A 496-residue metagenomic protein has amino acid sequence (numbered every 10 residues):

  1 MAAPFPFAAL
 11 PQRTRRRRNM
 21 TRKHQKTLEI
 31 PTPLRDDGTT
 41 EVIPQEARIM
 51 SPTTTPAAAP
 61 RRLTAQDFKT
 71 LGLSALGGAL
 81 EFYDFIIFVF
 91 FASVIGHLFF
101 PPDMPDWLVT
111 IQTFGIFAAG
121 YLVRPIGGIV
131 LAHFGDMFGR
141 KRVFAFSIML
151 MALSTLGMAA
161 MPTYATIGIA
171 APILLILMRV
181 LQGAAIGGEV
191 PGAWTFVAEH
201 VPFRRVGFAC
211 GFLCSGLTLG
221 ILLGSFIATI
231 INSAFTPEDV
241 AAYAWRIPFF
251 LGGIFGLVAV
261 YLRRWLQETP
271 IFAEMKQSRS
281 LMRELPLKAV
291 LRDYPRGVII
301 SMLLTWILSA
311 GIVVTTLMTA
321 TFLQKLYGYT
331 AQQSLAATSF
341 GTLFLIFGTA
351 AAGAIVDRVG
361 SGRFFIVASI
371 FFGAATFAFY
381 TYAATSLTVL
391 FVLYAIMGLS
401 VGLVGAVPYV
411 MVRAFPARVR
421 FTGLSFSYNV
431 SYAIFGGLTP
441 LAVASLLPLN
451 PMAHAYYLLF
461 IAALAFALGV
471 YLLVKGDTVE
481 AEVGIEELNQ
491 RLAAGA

Functional and structural regions predicted by a protein language model:
V89, P295-L345, G436: Extracytoplasmic gate region of multi-pass secondary transporters
A92-I126: Extracellular/periplasmic helix-loop-helix junction of adjacent transmembrane segments in MFS-like secondary
G128-G139, T349-G360: Helix-to-loop junctions at the C-terminal end of transmembrane segments in multipass secondary transporters
M137-I148, R358-S369: Cytoplasmic membrane-interface "Motif A"-like loop-to-helix N-cap segments of 12-TM Major Facilitator Superfamily
M149-I167, F371-A384: C-terminal ends and interior cores of transmembrane alpha-helices in multi-pass membrane transporters/permeases
P172, M178-S215: Cytoplasmic helix-loop-helix junction between adjacent transmembrane helices in 12-TM secondary transporters
F208-N232, S427-T439: Glycine-rich segments within core transmembrane alpha-helices of 12-TM secondary carriers
G362-A406: C-terminal transmembrane helical hairpin of 12-TM major facilitator-type secondary transporters
